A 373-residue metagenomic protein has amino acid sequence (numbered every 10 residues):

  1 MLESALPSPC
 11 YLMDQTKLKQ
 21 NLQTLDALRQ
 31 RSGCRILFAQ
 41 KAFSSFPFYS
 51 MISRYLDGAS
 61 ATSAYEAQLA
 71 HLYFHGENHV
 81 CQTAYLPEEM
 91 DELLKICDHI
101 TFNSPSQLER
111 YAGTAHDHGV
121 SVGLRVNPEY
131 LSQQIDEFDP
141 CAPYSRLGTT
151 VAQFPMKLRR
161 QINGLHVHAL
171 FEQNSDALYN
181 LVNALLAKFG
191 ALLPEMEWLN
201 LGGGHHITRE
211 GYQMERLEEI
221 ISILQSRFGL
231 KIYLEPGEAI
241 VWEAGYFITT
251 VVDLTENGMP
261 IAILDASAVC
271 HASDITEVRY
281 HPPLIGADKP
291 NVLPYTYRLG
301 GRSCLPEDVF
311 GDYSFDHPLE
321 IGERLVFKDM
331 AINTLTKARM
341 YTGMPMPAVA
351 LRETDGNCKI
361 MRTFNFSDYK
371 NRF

Functional and structural regions predicted by a protein language model:
M1-H75, H79-Y85, S267, F315-K328 (+1 more regions): N-terminal capping/small domains of soluble enzymes
K17, F43, E66, Y85 (+10 more regions): Short, glycine-/Ser/Thr-/acidic-enriched flexible segments
C34-W198, E210-Y212: Active-site-proximal beta-alpha core segment in soluble small-molecule metabolic enzymes
T101, G123-R125, H166, N200 (+5 more regions): Structured core elements
N174-N180, T208-E218, E243-D253, D312-F315: Short glycine/threonine-rich loop-to-helix capping motif typified by GTGT followed within a few residues by an Asp-Pro
V182-E238: Acidic, glycine-rich loop-and-beta core segments that form the ion-binding/anion-interacting portion of active sites
P236-F373: Charged (often Lys/Glu-rich) extended helix/loop segments that serve as interaction or gating elements
